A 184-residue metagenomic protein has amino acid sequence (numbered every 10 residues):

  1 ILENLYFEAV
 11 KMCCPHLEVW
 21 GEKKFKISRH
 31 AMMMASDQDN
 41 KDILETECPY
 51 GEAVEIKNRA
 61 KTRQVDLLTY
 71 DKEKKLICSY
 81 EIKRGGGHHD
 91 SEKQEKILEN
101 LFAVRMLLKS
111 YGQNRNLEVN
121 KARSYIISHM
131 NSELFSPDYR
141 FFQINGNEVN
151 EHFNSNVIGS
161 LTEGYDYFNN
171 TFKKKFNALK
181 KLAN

Functional and structural regions predicted by a protein language model:
I1-P15, W20-K24: Nuclease catalytic cores
Y6-C14, L101-G112, A183: Hydrophobic, Leu/Ile/Phe/Ala-enriched alpha-helical segments that form helix-helix packing faces
C13-C14, C48, C78: Generic recognition of cysteine residues
L17-V19, F25, M34, A122-Y125 (+1 more regions): Generic preference for hydrophobic/aromatic residues in regular secondary structure cores
E22-K72: Active-site metal-binding core of divalent-cation-utilizing nuclease and nuclease-like domains
N58-R63, D71-C78, I82-I144: Catalytic cores of nucleic-acid endonucleases
Q113-N184: Domain-level recognition of nuclease-like catalytic cores that cleave nucleotide substrates
